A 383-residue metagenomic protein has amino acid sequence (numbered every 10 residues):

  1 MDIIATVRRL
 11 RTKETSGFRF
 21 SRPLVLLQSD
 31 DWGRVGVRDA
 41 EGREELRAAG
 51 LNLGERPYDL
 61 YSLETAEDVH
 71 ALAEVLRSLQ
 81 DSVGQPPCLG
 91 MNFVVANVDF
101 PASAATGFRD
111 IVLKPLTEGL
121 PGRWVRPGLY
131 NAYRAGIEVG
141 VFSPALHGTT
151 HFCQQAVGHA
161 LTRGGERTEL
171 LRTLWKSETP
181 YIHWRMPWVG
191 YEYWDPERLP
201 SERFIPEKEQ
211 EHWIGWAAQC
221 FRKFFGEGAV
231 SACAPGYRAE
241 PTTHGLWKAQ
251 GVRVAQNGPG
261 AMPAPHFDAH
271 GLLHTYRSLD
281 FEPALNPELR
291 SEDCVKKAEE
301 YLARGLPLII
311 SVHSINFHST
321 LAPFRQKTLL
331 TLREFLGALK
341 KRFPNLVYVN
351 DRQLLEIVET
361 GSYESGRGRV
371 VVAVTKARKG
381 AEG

Functional and structural regions predicted by a protein language model:
D2-S231, Y237-H274, R290-I310, L321-G383: Catalytic alpha-helical scaffold of carbohydrate-active enzymes acting on polysaccharides/glycoconjugates
H270-A284, V312-S319: Active-site clefts of carbohydrate-active enzymes
E282-E292: Active-site glycine- and acidic-residue-rich loops that bind and position anionic ligands or nucleotide-like cofactors
